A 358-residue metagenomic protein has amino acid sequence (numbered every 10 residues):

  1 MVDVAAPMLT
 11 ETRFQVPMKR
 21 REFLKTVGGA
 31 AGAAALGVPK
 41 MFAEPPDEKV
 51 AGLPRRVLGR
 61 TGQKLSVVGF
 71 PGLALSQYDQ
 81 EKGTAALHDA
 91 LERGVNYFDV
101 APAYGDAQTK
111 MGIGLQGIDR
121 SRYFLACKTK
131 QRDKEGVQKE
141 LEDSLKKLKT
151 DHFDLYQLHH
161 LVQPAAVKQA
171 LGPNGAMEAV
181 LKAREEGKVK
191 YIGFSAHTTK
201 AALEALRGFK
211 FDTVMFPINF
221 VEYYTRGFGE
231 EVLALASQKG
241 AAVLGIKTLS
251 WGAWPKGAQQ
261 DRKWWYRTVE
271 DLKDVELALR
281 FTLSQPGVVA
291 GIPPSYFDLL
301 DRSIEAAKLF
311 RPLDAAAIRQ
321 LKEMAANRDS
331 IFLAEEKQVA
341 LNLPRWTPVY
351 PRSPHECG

Functional and structural regions predicted by a protein language model:
M1, K19-L36, M41: N-terminal export leaders
M1-K19: N-terminal secretory signal peptides
V38-V68, S76, R93: C-terminal segment of N-terminal export signals and the immediately downstream linker at the start of the mature
L58, F70, F98, L125 (+4 more regions): Conserved, mostly hydrophobic/aromatic
G59-G62, G112-R120, L145-T150, L206-G208: Acidic (Asp/Glu)-rich catalytic clusters
P71-E81, K128-E135, W264-V269: Active-site mouth loops of central-metabolism enzymes
K134-F220, Y224-G227, E231, S237-L244 (+1 more regions): Glycine/proline-rich, positively charged, aromatic-decorated active-site loop/lid region on the catalytic face
G208-F209, G229-G358: Structured C-terminal cap/extension of enzyme domains
